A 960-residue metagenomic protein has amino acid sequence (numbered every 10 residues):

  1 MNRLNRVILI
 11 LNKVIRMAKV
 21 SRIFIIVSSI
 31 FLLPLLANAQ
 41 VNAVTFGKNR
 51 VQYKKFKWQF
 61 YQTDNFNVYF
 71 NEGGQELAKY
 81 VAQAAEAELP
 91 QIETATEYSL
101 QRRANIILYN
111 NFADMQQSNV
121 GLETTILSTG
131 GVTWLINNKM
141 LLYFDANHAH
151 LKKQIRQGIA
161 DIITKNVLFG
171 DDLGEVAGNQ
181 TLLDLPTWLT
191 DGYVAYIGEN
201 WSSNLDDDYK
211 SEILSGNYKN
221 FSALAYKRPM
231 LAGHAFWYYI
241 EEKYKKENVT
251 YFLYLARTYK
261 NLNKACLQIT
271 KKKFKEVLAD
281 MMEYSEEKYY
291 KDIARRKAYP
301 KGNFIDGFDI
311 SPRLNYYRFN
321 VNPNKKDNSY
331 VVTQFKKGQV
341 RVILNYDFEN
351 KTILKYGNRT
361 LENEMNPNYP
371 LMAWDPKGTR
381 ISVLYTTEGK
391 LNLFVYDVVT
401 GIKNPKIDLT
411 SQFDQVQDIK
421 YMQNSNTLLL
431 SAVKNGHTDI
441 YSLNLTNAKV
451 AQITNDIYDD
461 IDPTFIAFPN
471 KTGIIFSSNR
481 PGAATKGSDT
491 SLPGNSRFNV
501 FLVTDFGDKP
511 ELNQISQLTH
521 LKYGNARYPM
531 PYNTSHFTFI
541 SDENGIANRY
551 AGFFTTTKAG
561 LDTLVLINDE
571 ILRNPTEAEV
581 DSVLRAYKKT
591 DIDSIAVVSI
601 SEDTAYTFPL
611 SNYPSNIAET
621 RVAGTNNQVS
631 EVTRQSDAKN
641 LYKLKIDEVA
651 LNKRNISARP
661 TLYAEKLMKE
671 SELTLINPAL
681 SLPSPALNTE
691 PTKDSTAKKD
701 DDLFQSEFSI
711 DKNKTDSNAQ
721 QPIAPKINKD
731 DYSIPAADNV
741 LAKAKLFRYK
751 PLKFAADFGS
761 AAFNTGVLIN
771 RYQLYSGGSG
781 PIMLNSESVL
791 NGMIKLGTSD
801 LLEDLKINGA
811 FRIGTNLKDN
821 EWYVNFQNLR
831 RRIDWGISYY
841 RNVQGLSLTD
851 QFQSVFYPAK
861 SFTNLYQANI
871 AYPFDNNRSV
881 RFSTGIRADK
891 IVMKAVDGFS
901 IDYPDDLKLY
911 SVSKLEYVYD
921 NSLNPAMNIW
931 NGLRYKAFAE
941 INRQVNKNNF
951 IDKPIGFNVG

Functional and structural regions predicted by a protein language model:
A39-N179, P186, S203-N204, A265: Juxtacatalytic substrate-recognition/specificity segment
N42-T45, N49-R50, W58-F60, Y251-M372: Beta/coil-rich, acidic/histidine-enriched accessory regions frequently appended to metallopeptidases
I92, T164, L185-K275: Active-site-proximal alpha-helical
A298, K699, Q705-N828, R832 (+1 more regions): Outer-membrane beta-barrel initiation region
N303-S311, T352-N363, I402-L409, K449-T454 (+2 more regions): A short beta-strand motif characteristic of beta-propeller blades
K326-N328, K377-T379, N424-N426, N470-T472 (+2 more regions): Short coil/turn segments that connect the beta-strands within blades of beta-propeller domains
Q334-L344, T360-P367, V383-F394, D408-V416 (+8 more regions): A flexible loop/linker signature enriched in serine peptidases of the S9 family
S838-G960: Transmembrane beta-strand segments of outer-membrane beta-barrel domains in Gram-negative and organellar OMPs
